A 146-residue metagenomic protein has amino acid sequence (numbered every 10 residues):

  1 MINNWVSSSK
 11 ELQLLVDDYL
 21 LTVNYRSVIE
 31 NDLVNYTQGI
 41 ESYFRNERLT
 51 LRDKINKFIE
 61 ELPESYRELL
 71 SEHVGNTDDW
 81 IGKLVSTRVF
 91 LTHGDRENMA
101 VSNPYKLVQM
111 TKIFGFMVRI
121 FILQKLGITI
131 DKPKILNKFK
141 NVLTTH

Functional and structural regions predicted by a protein language model:
M1-H146: Amphipathic, oligomerization/interface secondary-structure segments
